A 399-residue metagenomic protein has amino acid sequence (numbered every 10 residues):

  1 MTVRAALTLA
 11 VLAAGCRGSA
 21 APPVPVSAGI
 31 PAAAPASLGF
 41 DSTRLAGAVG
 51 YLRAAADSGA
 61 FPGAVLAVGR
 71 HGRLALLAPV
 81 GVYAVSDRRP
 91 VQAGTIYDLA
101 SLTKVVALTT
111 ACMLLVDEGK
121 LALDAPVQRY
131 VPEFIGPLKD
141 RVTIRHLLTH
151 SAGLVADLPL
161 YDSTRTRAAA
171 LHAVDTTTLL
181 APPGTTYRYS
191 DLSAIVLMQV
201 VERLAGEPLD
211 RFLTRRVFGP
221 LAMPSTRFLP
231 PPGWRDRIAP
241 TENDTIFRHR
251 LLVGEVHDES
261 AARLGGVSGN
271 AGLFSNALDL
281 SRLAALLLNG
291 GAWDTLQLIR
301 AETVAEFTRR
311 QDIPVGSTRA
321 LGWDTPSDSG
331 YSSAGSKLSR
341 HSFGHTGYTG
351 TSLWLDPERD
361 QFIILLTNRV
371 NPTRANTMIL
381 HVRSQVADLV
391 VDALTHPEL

Functional and structural regions predicted by a protein language model:
M1-A6: Bacterial N-terminal signal peptides that target proteins for export
P25-A28, A84, P137-S342: Short, surface-exposed loop or secondary-structure junction motifs that flank catalytic or metal-binding residues
V26-A36: Acidic/histidine-rich, surface-exposed loop or edge segments in extracytoplasmic proteins
A36, A54-G69, S86-H146, A181-S193 (+1 more regions): Short active-site loop at a secondary-structure junction that contains or immediately precedes the catalytic residue(s)
A36-L99, K120-A122, A168-H172, L251 (+3 more regions): Short, conserved catalytic-motif segment at the N-terminal edge
V65-A67, H146-L148, R227, L353-W354 (+1 more regions): Structural recognition of the beta-strand scaffold that forms the well-ordered cores of secreted hydrolase catalytic
S342, T349-F362: Short, surface-exposed beta-strand/loop micro-motifs that present aromatic residues
